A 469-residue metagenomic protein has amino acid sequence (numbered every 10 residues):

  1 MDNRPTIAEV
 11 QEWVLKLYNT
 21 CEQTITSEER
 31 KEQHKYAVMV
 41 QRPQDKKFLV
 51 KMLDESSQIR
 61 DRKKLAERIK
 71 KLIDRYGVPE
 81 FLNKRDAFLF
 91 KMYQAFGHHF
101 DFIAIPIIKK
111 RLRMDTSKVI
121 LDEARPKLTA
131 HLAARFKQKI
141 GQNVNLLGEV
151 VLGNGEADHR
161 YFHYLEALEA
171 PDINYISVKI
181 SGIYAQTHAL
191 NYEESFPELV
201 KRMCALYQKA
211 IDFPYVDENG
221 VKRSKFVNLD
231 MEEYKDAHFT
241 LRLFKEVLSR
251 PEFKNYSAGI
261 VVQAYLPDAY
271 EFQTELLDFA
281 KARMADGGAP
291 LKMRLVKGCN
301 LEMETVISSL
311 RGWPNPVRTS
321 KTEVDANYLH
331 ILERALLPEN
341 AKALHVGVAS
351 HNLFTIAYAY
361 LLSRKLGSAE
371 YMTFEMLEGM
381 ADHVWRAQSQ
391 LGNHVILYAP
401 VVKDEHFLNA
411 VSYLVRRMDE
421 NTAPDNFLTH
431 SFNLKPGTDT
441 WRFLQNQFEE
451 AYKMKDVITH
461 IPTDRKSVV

Functional and structural regions predicted by a protein language model:
M1-R465: Positively charged, amphipathic and often flexible ligand-engagement surfaces
